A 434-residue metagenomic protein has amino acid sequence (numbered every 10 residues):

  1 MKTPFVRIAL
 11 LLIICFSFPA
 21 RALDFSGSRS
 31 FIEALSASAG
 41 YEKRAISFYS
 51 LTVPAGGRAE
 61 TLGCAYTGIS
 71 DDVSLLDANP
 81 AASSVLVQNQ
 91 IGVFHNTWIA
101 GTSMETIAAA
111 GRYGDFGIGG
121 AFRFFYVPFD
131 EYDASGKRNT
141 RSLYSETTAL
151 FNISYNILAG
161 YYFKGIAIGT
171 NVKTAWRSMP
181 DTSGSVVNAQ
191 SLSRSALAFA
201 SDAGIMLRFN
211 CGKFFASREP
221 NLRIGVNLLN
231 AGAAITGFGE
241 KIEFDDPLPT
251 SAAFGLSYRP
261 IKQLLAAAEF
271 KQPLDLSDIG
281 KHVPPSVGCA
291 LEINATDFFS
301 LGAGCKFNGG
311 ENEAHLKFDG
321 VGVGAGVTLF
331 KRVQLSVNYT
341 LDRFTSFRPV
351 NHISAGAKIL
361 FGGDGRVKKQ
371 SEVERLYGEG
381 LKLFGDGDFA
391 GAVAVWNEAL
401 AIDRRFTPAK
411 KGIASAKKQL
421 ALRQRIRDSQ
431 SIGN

Functional and structural regions predicted by a protein language model:
M1-A9: Bacterial N-terminal signal peptides that target proteins for export
I8-S17: Bacterial N-terminal signal peptides
F18-A22: Sec/Tat signal peptide C-region and signal peptidase I cleavage site
L23-A401, R405-F406, K410-K411, S415-S429: Subset of outer-membrane beta-barrel
I432-N434: Acidic, Pro/Ser/Gly/Ala-rich intrinsically disordered segments
